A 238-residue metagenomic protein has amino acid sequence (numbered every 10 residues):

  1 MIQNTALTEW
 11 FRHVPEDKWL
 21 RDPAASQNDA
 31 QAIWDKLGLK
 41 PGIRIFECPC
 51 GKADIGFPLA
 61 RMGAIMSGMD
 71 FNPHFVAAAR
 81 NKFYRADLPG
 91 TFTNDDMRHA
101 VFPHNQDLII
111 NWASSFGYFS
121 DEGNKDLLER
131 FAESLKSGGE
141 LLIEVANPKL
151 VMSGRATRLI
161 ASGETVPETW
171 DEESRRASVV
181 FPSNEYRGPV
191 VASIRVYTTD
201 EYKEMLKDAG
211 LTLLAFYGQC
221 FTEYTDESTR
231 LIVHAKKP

Functional and structural regions predicted by a protein language model:
M1-K40: Conserved class I S-adenosyl-L-methionine
G42-P49: Conserved class I S-adenosyl-L-methionine
D54-H99: Class I SAM-dependent methyltransferase SAM/SAH-binding core
V101-L108: A short acidic, Gly/Pro-enriched loop at the edge of an enzyme's catalytic core that lines a small-molecule cofactor
W112-S114: Residues lining the SAM
E122, L142-M205: SAM-dependent methyltransferase
K125-S137: A short glycine-rich, Lys/Arg-flanked "PGG" loop and its adjoining helix->strand segment in the class I
E201, M205-P238: C-terminal lobe and adjacent flexible extensions of AdoMet/dcAdoMet transferase-like proteins
